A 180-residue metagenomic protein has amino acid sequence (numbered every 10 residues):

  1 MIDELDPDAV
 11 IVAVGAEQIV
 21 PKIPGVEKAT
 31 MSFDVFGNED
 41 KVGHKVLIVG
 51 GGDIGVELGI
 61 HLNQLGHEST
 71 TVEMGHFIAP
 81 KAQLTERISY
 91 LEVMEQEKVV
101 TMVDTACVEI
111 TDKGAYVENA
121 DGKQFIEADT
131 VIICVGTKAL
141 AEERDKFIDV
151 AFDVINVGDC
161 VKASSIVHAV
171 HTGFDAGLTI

Functional and structural regions predicted by a protein language model:
M1-A9, V14-K28, S32-A82, Y116-T130 (+1 more regions): Rossmann-like dinucleotide/flavin-binding elements
D3, L91-E92: Surface-exposed alpha-helical segments enriched in charged/polar residues
H61, V93-V99, F147: A conserved amphipathic helix/loop scaffold that creates a polar/acidic microenvironment used either to coordinate
L84-L91, T101, A141: Short, surface-exposed alpha-helical segments at coil->helix boundaries
E95-E109: A conserved beta-strand/loop element that lines the FAD pocket in flavoprotein oxidoreductases
E109-I110, N156: Generic beta-strand structural signal
T111-A115: Short, hydrophobic/aromatic-rich segments at coil-to-beta transitions
